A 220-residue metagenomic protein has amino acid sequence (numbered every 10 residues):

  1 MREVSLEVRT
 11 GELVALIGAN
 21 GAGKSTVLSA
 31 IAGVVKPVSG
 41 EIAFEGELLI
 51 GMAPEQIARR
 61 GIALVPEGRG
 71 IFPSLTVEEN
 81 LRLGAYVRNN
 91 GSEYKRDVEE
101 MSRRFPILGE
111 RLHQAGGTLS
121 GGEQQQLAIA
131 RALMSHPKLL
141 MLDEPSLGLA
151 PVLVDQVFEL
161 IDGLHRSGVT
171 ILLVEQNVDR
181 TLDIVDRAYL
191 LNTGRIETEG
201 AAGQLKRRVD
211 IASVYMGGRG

Functional and structural regions predicted by a protein language model:
M1-G220: Glycine-rich phosphate-binding loops of nucleotide-dependent enzymes
